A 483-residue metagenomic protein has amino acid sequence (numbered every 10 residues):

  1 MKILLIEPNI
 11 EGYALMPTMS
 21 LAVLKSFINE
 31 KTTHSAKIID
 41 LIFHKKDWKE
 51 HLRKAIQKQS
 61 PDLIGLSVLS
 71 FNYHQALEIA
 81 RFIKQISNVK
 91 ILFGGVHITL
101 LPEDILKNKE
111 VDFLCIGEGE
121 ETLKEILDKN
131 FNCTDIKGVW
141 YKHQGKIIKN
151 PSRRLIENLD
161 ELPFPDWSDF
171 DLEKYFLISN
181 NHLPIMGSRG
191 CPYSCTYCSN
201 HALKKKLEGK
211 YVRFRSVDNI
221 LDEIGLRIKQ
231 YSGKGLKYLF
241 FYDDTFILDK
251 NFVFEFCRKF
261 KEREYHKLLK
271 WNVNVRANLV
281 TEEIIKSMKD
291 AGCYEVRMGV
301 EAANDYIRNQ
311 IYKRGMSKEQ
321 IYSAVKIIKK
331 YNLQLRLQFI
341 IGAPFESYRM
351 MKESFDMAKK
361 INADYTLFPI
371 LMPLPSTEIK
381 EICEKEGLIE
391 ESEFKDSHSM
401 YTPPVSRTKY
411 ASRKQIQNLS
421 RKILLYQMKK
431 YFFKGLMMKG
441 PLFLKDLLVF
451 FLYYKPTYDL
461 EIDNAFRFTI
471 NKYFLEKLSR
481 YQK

Functional and structural regions predicted by a protein language model:
K2, K25-N29, S35-I156, I370-S376: Glycine-rich beta-alpha loop elements in corrinoid/cobalamin-binding modules across cobalamin-dependent enzymes
K2-P8, A14, N29-S35, E50-I56 (+3 more regions): Radical SAM enzyme core and accessory elements
I3-L4, I136, K142-G187: N-terminal [4Fe-4S]-dependent radical SAM core
I10-M19, V68-Y73: A short, glycine/small-residue-rich beta-strand->loop->alpha-helix junction that serves as a flexible
G12-L15, P102, Y193, N251 (+5 more regions): Flexible glycine/acidic-rich beta-alpha junction loops that bind and position SAM and/or redox cofactors in anaerobic
D104-K107, I284, F345-K359: Catalytic cores of alpha/beta
P165-R336, A343, D356: Radical SAM [4Fe-4S] cluster-binding motif and immediate context
